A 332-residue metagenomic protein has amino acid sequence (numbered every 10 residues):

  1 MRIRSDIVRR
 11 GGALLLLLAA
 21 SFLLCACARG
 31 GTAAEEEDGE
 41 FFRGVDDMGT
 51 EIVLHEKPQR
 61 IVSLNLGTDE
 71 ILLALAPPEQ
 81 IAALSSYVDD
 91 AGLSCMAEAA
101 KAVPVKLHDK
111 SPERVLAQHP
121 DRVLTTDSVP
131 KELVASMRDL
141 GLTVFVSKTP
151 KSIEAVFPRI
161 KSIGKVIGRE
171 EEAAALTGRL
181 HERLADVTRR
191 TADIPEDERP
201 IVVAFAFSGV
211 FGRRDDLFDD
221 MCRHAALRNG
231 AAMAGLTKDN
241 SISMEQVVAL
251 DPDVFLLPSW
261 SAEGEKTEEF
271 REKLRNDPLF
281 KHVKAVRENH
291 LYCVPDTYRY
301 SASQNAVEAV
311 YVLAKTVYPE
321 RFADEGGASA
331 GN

Functional and structural regions predicted by a protein language model:
R2-D6, G12-A13, C25-D69, E171-V202 (+1 more regions): Bacterial Sec-exported substrate-binding components of ABC uptake systems
D47-G49, A102-E113, P150, G235-M244: Short helix-initiation/N-cap motifs at beta->coil->alpha
R60-Q118, R122-D127, L227-G230: A short, structured surface patch at a secondary-structure boundary
D90, E132, K148-S162, D197-D220: Extracytoplasmic ligand-binding site segments that recognize negatively charged/polar headgroups
V105, S111-S128, L142, S243-W260: Proline-aspartate-enriched helix->loop->beta-strand connector
T126-D127, V146-P150, M233, P295: Short beta->alpha connector loops at strand-helix junctions that form conserved, small/polar/Pro-enriched
P158-K165, E172-A174, G178, A185 (+2 more regions): Structured C-terminal subdomain patch of bacterial secreted/periplasmic proteins
L217-D239: His/Asp/Glu-enriched short active-site or ligand-binding loop at hydrolase and phosphoryl-transfer sites
